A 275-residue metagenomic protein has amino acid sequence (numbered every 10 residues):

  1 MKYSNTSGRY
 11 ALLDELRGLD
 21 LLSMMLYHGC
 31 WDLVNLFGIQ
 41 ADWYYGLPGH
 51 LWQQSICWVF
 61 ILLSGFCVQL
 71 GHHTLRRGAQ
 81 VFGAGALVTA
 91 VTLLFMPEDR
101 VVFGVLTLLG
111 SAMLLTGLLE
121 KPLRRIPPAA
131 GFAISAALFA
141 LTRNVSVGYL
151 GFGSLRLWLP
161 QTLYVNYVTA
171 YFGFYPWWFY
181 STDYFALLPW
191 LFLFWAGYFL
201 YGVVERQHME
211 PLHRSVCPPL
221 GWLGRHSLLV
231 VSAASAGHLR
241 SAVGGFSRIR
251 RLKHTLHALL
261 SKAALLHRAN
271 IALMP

Functional and structural regions predicted by a protein language model:
M1-P275: Alpha-helical transmembrane segments and their immediate juxtamembrane cytosolic regions
